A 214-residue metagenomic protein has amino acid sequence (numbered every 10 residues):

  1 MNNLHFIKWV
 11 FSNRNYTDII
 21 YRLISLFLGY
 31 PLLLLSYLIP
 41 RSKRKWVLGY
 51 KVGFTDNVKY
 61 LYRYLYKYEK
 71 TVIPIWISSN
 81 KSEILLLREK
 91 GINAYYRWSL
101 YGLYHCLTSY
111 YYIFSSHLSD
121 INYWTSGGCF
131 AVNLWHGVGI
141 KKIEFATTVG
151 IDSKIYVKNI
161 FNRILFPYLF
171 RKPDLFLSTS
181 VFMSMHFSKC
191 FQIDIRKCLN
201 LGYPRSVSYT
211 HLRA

Functional and structural regions predicted by a protein language model:
M1-Y50, V157: Membrane-proximal basic amphipathic "stem/tether" segments
K45-Y209: Active-site and donor-binding regions of nucleotide-sugar-utilizing enzymes
T210-A214: Conserved small/polar residues in nucleotide/adenosyl-binding loops
